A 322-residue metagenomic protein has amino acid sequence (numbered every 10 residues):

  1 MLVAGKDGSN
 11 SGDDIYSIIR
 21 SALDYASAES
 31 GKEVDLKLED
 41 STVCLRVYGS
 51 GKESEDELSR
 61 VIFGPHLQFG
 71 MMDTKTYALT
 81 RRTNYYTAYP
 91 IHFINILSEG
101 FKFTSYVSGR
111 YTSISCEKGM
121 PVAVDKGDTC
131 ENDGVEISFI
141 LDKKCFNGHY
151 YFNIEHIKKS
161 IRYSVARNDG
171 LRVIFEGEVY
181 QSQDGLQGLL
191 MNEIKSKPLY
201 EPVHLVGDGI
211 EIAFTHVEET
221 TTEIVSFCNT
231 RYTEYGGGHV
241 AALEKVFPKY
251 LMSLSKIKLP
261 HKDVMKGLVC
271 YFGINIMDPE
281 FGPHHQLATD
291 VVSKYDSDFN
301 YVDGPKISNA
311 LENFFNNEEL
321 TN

Functional and structural regions predicted by a protein language model:
M1-D24, G70-Y77: Bergerat-fold GHKL ATPase/HATPase_c domain
M1-G8, E193-V203, G304-N322: C-terminal effector/catalytic modules and regulatory tails appended to multi-domain proteins
M1-K6, D128-S138, A213-T230: Flexible hinge/switch segments at interdomain interfaces of large molecular machines
N10-E39, I91-L97: Conserved ATP-binding N-box helix of the HATPase_c
C44-R46, G51-L58, P65, F69-G188: GHKL-type ATPase core
R46-K52, P279-Y301: Short, low-complexity, polybasic intrinsically disordered segments
V124, I154-E155, R162-A166, G170-T289: GHKL/Histidine-kinase-like ATPase module
N168, S255-K258, S293-N322: Flexible helix-coil linker/hinge segments at domain or subdomain boundaries
